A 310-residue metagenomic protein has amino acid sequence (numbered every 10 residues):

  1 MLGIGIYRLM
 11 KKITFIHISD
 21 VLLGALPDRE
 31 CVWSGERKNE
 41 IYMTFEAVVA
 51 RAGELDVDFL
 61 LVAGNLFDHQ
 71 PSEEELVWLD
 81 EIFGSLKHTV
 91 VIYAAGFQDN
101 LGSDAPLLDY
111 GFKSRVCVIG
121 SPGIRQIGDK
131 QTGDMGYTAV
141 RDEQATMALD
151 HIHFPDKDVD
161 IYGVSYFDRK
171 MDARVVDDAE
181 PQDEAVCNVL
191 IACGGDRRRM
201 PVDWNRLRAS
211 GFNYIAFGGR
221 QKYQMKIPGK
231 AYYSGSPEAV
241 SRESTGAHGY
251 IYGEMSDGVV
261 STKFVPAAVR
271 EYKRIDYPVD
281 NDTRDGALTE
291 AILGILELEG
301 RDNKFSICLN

Functional and structural regions predicted by a protein language model:
G3-E81: N-terminal active-site segment of His-dependent metallophosphoesterases
H17, V62, Y93, L190 (+1 more regions): Structural beta-sheet core signal
C31-N39, V159-S165, R270-L288: Acidic/glycine-enriched edge-of-secondary-structure segments
E46-G53, E81-G84, E180, N205 (+2 more regions): Surface-exposed alpha-helical segments enriched in charged/polar residues
E54-D56, D183-E184, E299-R301: Glycine-rich phosphate-binding loop signature in dinucleotide/nucleotide-binding domains
F59, H69-S85, T89-E254: His/Asp/Glu-rich metal-coordinating catalytic cores of metallo-dependent phosphodiesterases/hydrolases acting on
R242-N310: C-terminal functional module detector
